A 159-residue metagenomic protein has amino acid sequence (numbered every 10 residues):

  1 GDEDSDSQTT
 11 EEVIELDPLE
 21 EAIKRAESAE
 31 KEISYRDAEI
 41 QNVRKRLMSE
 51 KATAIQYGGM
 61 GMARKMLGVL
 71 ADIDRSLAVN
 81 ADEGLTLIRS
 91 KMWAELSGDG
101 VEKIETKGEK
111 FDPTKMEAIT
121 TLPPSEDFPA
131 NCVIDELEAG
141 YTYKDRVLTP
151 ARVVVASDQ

Functional and structural regions predicted by a protein language model:
G1-G68: Charge-rich, N-proximal long alpha-helical rod segments
L70-Q159: Structured alpha/beta interaction-core segments
